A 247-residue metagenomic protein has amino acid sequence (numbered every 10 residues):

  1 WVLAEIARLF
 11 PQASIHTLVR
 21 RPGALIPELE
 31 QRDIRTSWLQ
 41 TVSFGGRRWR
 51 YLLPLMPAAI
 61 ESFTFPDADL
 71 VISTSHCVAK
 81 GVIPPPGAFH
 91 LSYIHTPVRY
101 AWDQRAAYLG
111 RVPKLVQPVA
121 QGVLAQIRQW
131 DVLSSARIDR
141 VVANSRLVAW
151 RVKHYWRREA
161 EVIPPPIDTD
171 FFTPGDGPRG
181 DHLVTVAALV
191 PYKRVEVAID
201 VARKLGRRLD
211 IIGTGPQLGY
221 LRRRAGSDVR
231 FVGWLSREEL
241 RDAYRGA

Functional and structural regions predicted by a protein language model:
L9-K80: Active-site donor-binding segments of glycosyltransferases and PAPS-dependent sulfotransferases
L70-I72, P84-P113, E161: Active-site proximal beta-strand in glycosyltransferases
L109-V141, A149-W150: Membrane-proximal helix-turn-helix segments that form the acceptor-binding/catalytic region of lipid-linked
N144, T185-A187, I212-G213, V232: Short hydrophobic "strand-cap" motifs at the C-terminus of beta-strands
W150, H154, I167-D181: Acidic anion/phosphate-binding donor-loop and adjacent secondary structure in glycosyltransferase catalytic cores
T173-D210: Conserved donor-binding/catalytic core segment of Leloir-type glycosyltransferases
G219-D242: Nucleotide-activated donor-binding/catalytic signature segment of Leloir-type glycosyltransferases, i.e., the conserved
R245-A247: Acidic donor-binding loop of glycosyltransferase active sites
